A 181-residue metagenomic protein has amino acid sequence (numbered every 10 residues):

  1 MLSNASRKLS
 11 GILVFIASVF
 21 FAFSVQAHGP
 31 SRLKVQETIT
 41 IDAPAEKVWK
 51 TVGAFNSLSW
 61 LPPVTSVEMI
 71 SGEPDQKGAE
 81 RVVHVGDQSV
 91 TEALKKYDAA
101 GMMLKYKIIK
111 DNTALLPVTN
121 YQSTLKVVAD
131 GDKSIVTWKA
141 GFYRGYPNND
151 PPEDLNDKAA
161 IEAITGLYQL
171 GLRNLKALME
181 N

Functional and structural regions predicted by a protein language model:
L2-L13: Bacterial N-terminal signal peptides that target proteins for export
G11-A22: Bacterial N-terminal signal peptides
F23-E73: Hydrophobic ligand-binding cavity/cleft-lining segments
G29-S31, G86, L115-T119, D130-D132: A generic structural micro-feature
E37-I39, V90-K96, N120-A129: Hydrophobic/aromatic beta-strand elements that line small-molecule binding cavities or substrate pockets in beta-rich
A45, W49-F55, L61-V64, T91 (+4 more regions): Extracytoplasmic/secreted envelope proteins and their assembly/folding machinery, especially bacterial periplasmic
S59, E68-L116, I135, N174-N181: Glycine-rich portal/gate segments that line the openings of hydrophobic small-molecule binding cavities
A114, G131, I135, G141-N181: A conserved amphipathic terminal alpha-helix motif
